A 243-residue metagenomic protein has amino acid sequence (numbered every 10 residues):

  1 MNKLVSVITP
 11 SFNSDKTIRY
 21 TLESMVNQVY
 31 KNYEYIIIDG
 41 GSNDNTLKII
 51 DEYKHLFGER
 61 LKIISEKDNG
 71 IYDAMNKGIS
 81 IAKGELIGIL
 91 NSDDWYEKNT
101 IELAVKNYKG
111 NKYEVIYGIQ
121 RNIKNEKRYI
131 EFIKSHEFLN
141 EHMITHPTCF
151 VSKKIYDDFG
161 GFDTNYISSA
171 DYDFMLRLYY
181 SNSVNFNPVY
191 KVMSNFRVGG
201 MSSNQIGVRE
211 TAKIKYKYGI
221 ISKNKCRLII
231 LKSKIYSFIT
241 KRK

Functional and structural regions predicted by a protein language model:
M1-N27: N-proximal low-complexity "stem/linker" segments adjacent to membrane-targeting elements
K3-S6, E34, D173: Cell-envelope/extracellular polymer assembly enzymes that use nucleotide-activated donors
Y33-G41, K62-K67: Short beta-strand/loop segment that forms part of the nucleotide-sugar
D39-K48, N91: A conserved acidic beta->alpha catalytic loop
S65-A82: Glycine-rich, basic loop-to-helix element that forms the pyrophosphate-binding segment of sugar-nucleotide handling
I87: Short aromatic/hydrophobic "clamp" motif used to bind/position activated sugar donors
W95, N99-Y129: Conserved donor NDP-sugar-binding/catalytic core segment of glycosyltransferases
F132-I214: Conserved nucleotide-sugar donor-binding catalytic segment
